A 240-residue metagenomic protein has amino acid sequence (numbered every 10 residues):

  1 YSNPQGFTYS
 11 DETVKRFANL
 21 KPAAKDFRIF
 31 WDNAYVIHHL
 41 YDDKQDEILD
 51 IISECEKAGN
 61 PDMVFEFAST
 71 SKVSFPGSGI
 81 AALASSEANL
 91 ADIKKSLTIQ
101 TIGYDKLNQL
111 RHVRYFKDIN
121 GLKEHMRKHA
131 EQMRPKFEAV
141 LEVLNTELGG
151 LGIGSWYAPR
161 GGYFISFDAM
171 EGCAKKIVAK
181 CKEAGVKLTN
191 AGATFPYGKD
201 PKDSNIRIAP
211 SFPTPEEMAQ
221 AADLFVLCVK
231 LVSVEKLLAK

Functional and structural regions predicted by a protein language model:
Y1-Q45: Active-site phosphate-binding strand-loop segment of PLP-dependent enzymes
I29-W31, H112, N190: Hydrophobic residues in well-ordered beta-strands that form the structural core
S53-R134: Conserved core segment of the aminotransferase class I/II
G59-N60, E183, G198-K240: PLP-dependent enzyme catalytic core of the Aspartate aminotransferase-like
A84, S166-D168, A209-S211: Short hydrophobic/aromatic beta-strand micro-patches that form the beta-sheet surface supporting nucleotide- or nucleic
R127-L141, I153-D168: Conserved glycine-rich beta-strand-loop-beta hairpin in the small C-terminal domain of fold type I
M170-A174, P213-P215: Helix N-cap motif at beta-to-alpha junctions
